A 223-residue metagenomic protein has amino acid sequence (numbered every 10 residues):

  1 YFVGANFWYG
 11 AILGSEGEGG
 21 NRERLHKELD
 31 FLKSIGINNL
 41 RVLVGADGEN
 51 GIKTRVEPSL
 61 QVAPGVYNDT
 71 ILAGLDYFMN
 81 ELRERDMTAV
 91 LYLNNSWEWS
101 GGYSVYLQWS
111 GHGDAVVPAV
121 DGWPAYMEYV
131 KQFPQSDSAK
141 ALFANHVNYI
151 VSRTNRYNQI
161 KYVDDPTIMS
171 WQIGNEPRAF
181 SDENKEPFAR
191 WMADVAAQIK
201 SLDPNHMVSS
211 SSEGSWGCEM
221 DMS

Functional and structural regions predicted by a protein language model:
Y1-S223: Active-site mouth of glycoside hydrolases
